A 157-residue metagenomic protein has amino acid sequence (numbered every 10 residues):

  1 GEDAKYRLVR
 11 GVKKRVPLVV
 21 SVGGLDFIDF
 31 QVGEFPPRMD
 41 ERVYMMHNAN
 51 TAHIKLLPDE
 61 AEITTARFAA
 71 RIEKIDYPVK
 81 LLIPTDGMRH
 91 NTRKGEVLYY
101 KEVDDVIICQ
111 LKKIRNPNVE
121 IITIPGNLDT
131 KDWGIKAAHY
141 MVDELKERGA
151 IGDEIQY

Functional and structural regions predicted by a protein language model:
G1-K13, L18-V20, R42, I54 (+1 more regions): Metallocofactor- and cofactor-centric catalytic cores in central/energy metabolism, strongly enriched
R15, S21-A49, R93: Redox- and metal-dependent alpha/beta enzyme cores, enriched for Fe-S-associated oxidoreductases and cofactor-handling
